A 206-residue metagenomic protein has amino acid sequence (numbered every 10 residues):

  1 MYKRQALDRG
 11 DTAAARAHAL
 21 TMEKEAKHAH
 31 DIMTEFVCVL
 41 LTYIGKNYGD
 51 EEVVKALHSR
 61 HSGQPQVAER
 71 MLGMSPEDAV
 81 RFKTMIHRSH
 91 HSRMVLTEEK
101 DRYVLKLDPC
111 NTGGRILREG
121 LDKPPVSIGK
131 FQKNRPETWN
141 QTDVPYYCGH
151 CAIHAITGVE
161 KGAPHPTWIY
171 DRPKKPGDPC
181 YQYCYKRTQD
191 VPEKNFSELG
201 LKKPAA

Functional and structural regions predicted by a protein language model:
K3-Y181, Y185-A206: N-terminal accessory segment detector
